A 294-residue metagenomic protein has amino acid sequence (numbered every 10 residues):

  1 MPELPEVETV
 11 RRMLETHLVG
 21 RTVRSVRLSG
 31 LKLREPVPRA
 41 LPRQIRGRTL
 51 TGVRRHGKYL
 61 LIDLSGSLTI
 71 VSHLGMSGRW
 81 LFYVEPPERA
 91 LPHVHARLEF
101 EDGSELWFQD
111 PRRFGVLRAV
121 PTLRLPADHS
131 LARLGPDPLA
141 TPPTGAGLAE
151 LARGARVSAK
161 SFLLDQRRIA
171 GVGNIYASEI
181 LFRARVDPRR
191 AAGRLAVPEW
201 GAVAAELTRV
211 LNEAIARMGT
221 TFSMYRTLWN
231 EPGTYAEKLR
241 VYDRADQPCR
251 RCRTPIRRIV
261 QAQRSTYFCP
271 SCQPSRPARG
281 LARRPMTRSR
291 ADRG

Functional and structural regions predicted by a protein language model:
M1-A119, L125, P142, R244 (+2 more regions): Gly/Gly-Pro- and Ser/Thr-rich, intrinsically disordered tail segments characteristic of DNA damage-repair and tolerance
T22-A40, R54, G147-G294: Basic, nucleic-acid-binding surfaces and adjacent catalytic neighborhoods in DNA/RNA-processing proteins
I70-R183, A191, P198, A204: Phosphate/anion-contacting hairpin/loop surfaces
